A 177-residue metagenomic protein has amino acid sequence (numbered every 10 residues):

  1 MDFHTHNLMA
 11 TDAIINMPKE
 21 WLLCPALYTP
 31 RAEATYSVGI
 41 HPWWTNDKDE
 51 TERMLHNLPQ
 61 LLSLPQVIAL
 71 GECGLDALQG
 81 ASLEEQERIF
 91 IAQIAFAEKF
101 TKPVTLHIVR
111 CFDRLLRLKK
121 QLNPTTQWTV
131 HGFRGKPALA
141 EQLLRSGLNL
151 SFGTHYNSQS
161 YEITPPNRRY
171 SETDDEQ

Functional and structural regions predicted by a protein language model:
M1-Q177: Mid-domain alpha/beta scaffold segments of enzyme catalytic cores
